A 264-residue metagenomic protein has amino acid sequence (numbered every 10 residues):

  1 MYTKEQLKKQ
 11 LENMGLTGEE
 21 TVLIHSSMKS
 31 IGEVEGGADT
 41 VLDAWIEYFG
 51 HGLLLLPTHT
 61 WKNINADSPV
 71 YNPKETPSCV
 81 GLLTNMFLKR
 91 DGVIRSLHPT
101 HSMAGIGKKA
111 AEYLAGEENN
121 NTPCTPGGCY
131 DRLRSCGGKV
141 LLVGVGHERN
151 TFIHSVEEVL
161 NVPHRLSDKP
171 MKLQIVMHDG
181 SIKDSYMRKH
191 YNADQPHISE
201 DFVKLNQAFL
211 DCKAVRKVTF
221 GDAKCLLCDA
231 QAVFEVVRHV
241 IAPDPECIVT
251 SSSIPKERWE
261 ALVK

Functional and structural regions predicted by a protein language model:
Y2-K9: N-terminal basic/disordered segments at the start of proteins
K4, A38-L42, V80: Amphipathic alpha-helical segments in well-structured domains
L11-T21, L133-C136: Glycine-rich phosphate/diphosphate-binding loops that line cofactor/substrate pockets in enzymes
T17-D67: N-terminal active-site beta-alpha-beta segment that forms phosphate/nucleotide-binding and substrate-recognition loops
D39-V41, V156-N161: Short, solvent-exposed amphipathic alpha-helical segments in soluble enzyme and RNA/protein-processing domains
H51, H164-A193: Short, flexible loop segments at boundaries between secondary-structure elements
N65-S155: Internal, conserved structured core segments that host functional sites
R188-K264: Acidic/aromatic/glycine-rich contiguous surface patches that form carbohydrate-binding/processing clefts and analogous
